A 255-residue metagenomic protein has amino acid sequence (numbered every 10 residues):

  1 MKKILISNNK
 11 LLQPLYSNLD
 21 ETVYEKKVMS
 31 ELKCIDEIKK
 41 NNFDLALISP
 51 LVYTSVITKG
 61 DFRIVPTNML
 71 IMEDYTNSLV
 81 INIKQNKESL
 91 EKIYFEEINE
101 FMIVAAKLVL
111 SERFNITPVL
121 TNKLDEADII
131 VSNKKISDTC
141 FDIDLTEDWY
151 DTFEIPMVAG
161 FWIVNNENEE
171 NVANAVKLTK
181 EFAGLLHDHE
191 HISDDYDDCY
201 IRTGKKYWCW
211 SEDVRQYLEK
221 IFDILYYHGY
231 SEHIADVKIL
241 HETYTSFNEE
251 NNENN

Functional and structural regions predicted by a protein language model:
M1-K10, C34, T243, N248-N255: Extreme N-terminal leader/targeting regions
M1-T22, V28, T76-E126, Q216 (+1 more regions): Bilobed "Venus flytrap"/periplasmic-binding protein-like clamshell domains and structurally analogous long
S7-L12, V28-L32, N42-G60, P66-N68 (+1 more regions): Beta->alpha turn/N-cap motifs
Y24-K26, R63-P66, P118-T121, C140-I143 (+1 more regions): Short secondary-structure junctions
E37-K40: Hydrophobic residues within well-ordered alpha-helices
P66-Q85, D151-E167: Hydrophobic/proline-rich hinge and linker segments of small-molecule sensing/allosteric domains, predominantly
V119-H191: Pocket-lining segment of extracytoplasmic ligand-binding domains
D194-N255: An extracytoplasmic/periplasmic, membrane-proximal ligand-sensing/linker region
